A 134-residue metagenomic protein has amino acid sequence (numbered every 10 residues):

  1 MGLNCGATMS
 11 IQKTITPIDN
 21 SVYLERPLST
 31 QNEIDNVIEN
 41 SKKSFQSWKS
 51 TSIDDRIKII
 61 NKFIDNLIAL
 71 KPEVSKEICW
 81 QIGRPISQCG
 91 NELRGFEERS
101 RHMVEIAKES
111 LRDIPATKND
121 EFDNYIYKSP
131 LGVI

Functional and structural regions predicted by a protein language model:
M1-D123: N-terminal Rossmann-like NAD(P)+-binding subdomain of aldehyde/semialdehyde dehydrogenases
K128-V133: Short coil/turn connectors at secondary-structure junctions
